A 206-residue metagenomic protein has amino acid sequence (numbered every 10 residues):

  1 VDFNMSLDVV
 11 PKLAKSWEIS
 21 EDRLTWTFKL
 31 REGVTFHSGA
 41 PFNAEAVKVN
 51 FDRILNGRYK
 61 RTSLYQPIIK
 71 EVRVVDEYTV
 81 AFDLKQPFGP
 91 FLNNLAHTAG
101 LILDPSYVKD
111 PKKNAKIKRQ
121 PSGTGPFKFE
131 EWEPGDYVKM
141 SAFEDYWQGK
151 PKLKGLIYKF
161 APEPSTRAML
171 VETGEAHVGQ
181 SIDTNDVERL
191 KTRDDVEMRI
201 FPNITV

Functional and structural regions predicted by a protein language model:
V1-E21, D52, S122-T124: N-terminal lobe/hinge region of extracytoplasmic solute-binding protein
F3-S6, D22-L24, R31-G33, V47 (+9 more regions): Solvent-exposed coil/turn segments that connect beta secondary-structure elements in extracytoplasmic/periplasmic
N4, A96-G155, E163-S165, T173: Gly/Pro-rich hinge or "lid" segments in bacterial periplasmic/extracellular proteins
N4, D8, K12, F42 (+9 more regions): Extracytoplasmic/secreted proteins, especially bacterial periplasmic and envelope-associated proteins
K15-K60, V75, A81-D83, R167-T173: Aromatic- and charge-enriched surface segment that lines or borders ligand/interaction sites
E18, K29, S63-V108: Surface-exposed binding/hinge segments that line and control ligand-binding clefts or catalytic entry sites
T25, V80-F82, Q148-K159, E175: A local structural motif
E71-V72, E130-S141, I157-V206: Extracellular/periplasmic solute-recognition and catalytic clefts
